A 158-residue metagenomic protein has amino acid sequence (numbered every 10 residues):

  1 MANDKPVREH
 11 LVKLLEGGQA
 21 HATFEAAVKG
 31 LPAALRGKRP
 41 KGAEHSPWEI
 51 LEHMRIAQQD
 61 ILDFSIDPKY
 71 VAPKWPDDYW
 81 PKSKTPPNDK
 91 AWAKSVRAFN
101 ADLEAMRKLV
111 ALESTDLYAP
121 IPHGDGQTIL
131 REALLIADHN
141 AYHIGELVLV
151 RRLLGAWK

Functional and structural regions predicted by a protein language model:
A2-D4, R8-H21, E25-V28, A33-P81 (+1 more regions): Short, contiguous alpha-helical
K82-P120, R131-I136: Acidic/histidine-rich alpha-helical segments that form the ligand environment of transition-metal centers
